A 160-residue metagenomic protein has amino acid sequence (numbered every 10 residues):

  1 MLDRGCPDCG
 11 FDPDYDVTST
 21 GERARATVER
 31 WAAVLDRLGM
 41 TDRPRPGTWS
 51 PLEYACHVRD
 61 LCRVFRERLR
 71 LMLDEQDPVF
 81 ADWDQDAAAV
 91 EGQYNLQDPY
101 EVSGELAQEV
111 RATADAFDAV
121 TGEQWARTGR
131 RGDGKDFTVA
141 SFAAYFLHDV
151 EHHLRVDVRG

Functional and structural regions predicted by a protein language model:
M1-A26: Terminal targeting/low-complexity segments that flank the catalytic cores of oxidoreductases
M1-D3, M40-A89, E123-G160: Short, contiguous alpha-helical
D12-D16, S50, E91-D98, G134-T138: Short amphipathic alpha-helical segments at helix-loop
Y15-T20, L35-L38, D84, Q97-D98 (+2 more regions): General structural signal for secondary-structure boundaries
V17-T20, A24, G47-P51, V58 (+3 more regions): Hydrophobic alpha-helical segments and helix-packing faces
E22-W49: A glycine-rich, hydrophobic loop/mini-helix early in the fold
A24-T27, W31-V34, A88-R127, F146: Acidic/histidine-rich alpha-helical segments that form the ligand environment of transition-metal centers
